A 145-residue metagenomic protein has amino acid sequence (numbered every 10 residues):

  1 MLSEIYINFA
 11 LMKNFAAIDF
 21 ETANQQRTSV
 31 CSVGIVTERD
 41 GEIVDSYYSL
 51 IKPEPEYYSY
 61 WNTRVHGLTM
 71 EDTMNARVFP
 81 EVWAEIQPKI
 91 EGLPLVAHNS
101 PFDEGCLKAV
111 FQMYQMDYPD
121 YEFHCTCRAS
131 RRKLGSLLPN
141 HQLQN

Functional and structural regions predicted by a protein language model:
L2-D120, G135-N145: Conserved non-catalytic scaffold segment of RNase H-like nuclease domains
D117-R131: Conserved beta-strand -> loop -> alpha-helix junction used to position metal-binding or nucleic-acid-contacting
